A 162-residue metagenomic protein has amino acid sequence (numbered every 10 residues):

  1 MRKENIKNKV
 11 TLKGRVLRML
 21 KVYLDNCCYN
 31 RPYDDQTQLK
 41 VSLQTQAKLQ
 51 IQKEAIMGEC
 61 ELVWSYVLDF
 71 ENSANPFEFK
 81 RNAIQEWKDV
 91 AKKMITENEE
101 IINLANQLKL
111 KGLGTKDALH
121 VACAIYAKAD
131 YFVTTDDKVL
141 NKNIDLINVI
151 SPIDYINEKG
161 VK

Functional and structural regions predicted by a protein language model:
R2-K21, D35-T45, L110-K111, A122-K162: Acidic, PIN/NYN-like endoribonuclease modules and their adjacent C-terminal/linker elements
Y23-P76: PIN/NYN-family metal-dependent endoribonuclease catalytic core
C28, L68, I101, L119-H120 (+1 more regions): Alpha-helix capping/helix-boundary segments
K48-K53, R81-Q85, V121: Short amphipathic alpha-helical segments and helix-helix/interface helices
E61, K92-K93, N148: Conserved beta-strand segments of alpha/beta enzyme cores
V67-E71, K88-L110: Acidic catalytic patch
S73-D89: Short, electropositive alpha-helical surface patch
L113-K116: Mid-chain, well-packed structural core segment of small domains
